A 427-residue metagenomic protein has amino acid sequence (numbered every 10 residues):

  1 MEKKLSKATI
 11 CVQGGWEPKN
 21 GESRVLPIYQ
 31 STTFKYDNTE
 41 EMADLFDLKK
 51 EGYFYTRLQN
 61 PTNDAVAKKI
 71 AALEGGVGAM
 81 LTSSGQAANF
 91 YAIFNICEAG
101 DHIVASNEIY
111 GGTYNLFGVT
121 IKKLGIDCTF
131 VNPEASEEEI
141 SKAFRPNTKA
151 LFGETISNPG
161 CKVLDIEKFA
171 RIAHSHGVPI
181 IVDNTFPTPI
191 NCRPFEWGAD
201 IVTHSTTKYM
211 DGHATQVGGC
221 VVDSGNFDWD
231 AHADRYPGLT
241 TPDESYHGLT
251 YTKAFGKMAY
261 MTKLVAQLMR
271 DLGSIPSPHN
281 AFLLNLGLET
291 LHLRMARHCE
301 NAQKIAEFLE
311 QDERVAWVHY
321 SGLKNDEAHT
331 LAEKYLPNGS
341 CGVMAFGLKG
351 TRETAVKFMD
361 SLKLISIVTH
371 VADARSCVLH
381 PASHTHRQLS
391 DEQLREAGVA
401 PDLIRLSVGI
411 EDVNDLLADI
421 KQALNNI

Functional and structural regions predicted by a protein language model:
E2, A8-E17, A79-Q311: Conserved PLP-enzyme active-site core in the AAT-like
E2-N60, K68: N-terminal "arm"/small-domain region of PLP-dependent enzymes with the aminotransferase-like
N38-F90, G112-T120: Conserved N-terminal alpha-helix of the aminotransferase class I/II PLP-enzyme fold
G75, N147, R314-W317, L364 (+1 more regions): Glycine-centered tight turns that cap/initiate beta-strands
G118-V119, D127-C128, P146-K149, R294 (+2 more regions): PLP-dependent enzyme catalytic core of the Aspartate aminotransferase-like
L151, G219-V221, V318, M344 (+1 more regions): Well-ordered beta-strand positions enriched in small/hydrophobic/aromatic, beta-favoring residues
V222, A345-G347, S407-G409: Short hydrophobic/aromatic beta-strand micro-patches that form the beta-sheet surface supporting nucleotide- or nucleic
L272-I275, H279-A281, L286, T290 (+4 more regions): Conserved small-domain helix->loop->beta segment predominantly found in fold-type I
